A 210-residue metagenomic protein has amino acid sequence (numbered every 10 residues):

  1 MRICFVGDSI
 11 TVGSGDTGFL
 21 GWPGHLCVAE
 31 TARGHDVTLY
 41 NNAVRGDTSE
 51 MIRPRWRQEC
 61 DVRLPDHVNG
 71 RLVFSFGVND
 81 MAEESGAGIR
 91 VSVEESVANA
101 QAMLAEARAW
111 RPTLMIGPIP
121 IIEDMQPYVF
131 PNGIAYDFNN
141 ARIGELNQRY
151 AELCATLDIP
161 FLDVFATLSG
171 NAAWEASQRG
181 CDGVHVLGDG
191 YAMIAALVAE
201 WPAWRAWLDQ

Functional and structural regions predicted by a protein language model:
M1-R45, S49-M51, R55-V68, A192: Serine-esterase "nucleophile elbow" of acetyl-processing enzymes
P54-Q210: Alpha-helical cap/lid subdomain in secreted, periplasmic, or secretory-pathway luminal O-acyl-processing enzymes
